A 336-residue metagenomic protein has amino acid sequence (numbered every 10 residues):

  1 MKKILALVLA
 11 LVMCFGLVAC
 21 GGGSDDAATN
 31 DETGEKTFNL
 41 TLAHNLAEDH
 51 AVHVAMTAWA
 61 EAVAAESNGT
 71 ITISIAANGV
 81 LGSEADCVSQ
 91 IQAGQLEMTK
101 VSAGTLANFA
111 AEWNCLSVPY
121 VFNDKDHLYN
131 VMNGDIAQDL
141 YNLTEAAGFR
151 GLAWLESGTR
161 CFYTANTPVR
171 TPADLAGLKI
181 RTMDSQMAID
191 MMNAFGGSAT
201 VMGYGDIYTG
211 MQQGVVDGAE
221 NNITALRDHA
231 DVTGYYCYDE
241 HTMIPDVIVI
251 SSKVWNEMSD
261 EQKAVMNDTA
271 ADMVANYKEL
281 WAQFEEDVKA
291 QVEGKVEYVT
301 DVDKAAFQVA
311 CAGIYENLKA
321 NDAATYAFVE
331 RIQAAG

Functional and structural regions predicted by a protein language model:
M1-I4, V8-L11: Positively charged n-region of N-terminal signal peptides that target proteins for export
G16-A19: C-terminal motif of bacterial Sec signal peptides marking the signal peptidase cleavage site
G22-S24, A28-D126, I136, T144-G336: N-terminal secretory/targeting leader peptides
V131-D135: Ser/Thr/Gly-rich flexible loops in soluble cytosolic domains mediating phosphotransfer, phosphorylation
Y141: Thiol/selenol-based redox catalytic cores and closely related redox-interacting motifs
